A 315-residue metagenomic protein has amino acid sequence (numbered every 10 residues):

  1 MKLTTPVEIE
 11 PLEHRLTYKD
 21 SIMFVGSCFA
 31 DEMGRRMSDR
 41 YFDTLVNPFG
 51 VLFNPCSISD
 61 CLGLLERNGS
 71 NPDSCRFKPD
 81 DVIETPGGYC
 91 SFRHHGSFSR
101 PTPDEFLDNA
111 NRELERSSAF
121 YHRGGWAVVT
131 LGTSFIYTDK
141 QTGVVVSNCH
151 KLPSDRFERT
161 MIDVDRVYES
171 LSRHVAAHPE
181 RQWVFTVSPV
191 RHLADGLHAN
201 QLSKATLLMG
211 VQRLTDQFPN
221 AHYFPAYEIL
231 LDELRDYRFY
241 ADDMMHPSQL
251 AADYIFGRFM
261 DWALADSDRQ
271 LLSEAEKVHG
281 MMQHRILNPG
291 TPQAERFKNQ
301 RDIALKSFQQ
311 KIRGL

Functional and structural regions predicted by a protein language model:
M1-L315: Extracellular glycan-modifying ectodomains
